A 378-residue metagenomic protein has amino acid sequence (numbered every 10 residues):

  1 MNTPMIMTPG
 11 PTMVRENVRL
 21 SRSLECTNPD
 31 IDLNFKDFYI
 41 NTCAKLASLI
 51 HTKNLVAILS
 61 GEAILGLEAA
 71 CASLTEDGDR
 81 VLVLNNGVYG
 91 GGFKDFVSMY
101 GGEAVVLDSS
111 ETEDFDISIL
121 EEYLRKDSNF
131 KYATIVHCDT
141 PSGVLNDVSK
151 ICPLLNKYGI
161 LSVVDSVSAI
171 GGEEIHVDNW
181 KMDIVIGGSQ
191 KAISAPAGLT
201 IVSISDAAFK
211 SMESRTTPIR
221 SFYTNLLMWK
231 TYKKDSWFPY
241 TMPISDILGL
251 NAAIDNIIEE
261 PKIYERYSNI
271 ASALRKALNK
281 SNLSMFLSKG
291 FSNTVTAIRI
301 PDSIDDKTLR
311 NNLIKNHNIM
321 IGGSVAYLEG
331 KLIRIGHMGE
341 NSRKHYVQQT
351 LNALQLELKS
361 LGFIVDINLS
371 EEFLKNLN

Functional and structural regions predicted by a protein language model:
N2-S60, I64: A glycine-/small-polar-enriched, mobile loop at the entrance of the PLP active site in fold-type I
P4, K331-N378: PLP-dependent enzyme catalytic core of the Aspartate aminotransferase-like
M13-V14, Q190-K276, N378: Active-site C-terminal subdomain of aminotransferase-like
N41-I50, I254-F286, N312: Conserved PLP-dependent catalytic core of the aminotransferase class-I/II
K53-L82, N86, G90-K94: Conserved beta-loop-alpha segment that forms the PLP phosphate-binding cup at the N-terminus of a helix
F115-G171, I184, A192: Active-site phosphate-binding strand-loop segment of PLP-dependent enzymes
D178-Q190: Conserved active-site segment immediately N-terminal to the catalytic lysine that forms the internal aldimine
S284-N316: Conserved PLP-binding catalytic core of the aspartate aminotransferase-like
